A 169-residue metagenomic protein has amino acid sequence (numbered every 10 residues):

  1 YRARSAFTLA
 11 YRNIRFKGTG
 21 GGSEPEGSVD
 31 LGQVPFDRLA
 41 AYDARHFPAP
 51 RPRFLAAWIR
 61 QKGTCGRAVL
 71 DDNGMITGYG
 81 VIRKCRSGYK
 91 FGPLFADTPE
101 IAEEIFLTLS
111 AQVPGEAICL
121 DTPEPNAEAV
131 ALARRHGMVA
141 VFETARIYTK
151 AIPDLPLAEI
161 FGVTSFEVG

Functional and structural regions predicted by a protein language model:
R2-S23, R83, P93, C119-G169: Active-site/acyl-donor-binding loops of N-acyltransferases
A3-R4, T98-A111, A131: Conserved acetyl-CoA-binding loop-helix of GNAT-fold acetyltransferases
R4-K90, E100: Amide-forming acyltransferase catalytic core, primarily the GNAT-like/NAT-type and related acyltransferase folds
Y42-R45, T108, R135: Residues within well-ordered alpha-helical secondary structure of globular protein domains
P52, E103, N126-A127: Structural motif corresponding to alpha-helix initiation and N-cap regions
T64, P114-A117: Short, high-confidence coil segments that cap the C-terminus of an alpha-helix and link into the following beta-strand
Y79-K84, F106-Q112: Short, flexible, solvent-exposed loop/turn segments with mixed acidic/basic and small polar residues
S87-P99, F106, E116: Conserved acetyl-CoA binding element of GNAT-fold acetyltransferases
